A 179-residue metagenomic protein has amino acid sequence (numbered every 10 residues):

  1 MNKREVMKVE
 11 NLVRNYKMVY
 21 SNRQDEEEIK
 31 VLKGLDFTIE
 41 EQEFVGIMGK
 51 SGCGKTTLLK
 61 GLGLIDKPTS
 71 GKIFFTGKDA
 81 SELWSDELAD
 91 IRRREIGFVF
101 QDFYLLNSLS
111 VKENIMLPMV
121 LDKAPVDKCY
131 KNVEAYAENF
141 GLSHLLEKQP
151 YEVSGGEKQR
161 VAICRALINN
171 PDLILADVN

Functional and structural regions predicted by a protein language model:
M48-K50: The feature captures the beta-strand-to-loop junction immediately N-terminal to the Walker
G63: Helix-to-loop junction immediately C-terminal to a conserved catalytic motif
G71-D79: Conserved ABC transporter NBD signature motif
L109-L117: Short coil-to-helix segment of the ABC ATPase nucleotide-binding domain corresponding to the Q-loop/switch region
Q149-V153, E157: Conserved ABC ATPase signature
N170: Conserved catalytic motifs of ABC-family nucleotide-binding domains
I174-D177: Catalytic Walker B motif of ABC-type/P-loop ATPase nucleotide-binding domains
